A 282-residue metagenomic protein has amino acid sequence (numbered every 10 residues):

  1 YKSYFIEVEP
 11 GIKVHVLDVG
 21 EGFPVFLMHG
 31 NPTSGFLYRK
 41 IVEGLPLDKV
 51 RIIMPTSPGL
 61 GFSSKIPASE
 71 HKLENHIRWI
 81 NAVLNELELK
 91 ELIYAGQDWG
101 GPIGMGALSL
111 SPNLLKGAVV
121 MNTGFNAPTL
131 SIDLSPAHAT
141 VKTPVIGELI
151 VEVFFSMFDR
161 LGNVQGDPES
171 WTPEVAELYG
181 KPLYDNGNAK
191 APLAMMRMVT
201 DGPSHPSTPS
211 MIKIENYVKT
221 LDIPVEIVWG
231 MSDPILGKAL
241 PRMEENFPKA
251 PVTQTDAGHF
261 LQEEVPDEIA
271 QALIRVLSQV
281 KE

Functional and structural regions predicted by a protein language model:
Y1-P24, L47-V50, N85, L89-K90 (+2 more regions): Alpha/beta-hydrolase fold catalytic core
Y1-S3, V14, L37, L60-E91 (+4 more regions): Flexible "cap/lid" subdomain of the alpha/beta-hydrolase fold that forms the substrate-access gate
V8, S57, T123, D256-A257: Active-site donor-binding loop signature of nucleotide-sugar glycosyltransferases
I12, L17-F62: Conserved HGGG/HGGXW glycine-rich cap/lid loop of the alpha/beta-hydrolase fold
M28-H29, V228, A257-G258: Short hydrophobic "strand-cap" motifs at the C-terminus of beta-strands
M54-P55, V252-Q254: A structural preference for short, hydrophobic beta-strand core positions in alpha/beta folds
A257-A270: Catalytic histidine-centered segment of alpha/beta-hydrolase-like enzymes
